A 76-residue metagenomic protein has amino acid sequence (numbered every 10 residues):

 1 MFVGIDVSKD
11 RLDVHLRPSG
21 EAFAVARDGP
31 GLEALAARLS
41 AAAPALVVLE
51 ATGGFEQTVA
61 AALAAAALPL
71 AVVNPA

Functional and structural regions predicted by a protein language model:
M1-A76: Phosphate- and other anionic-substrate recognition elements at nucleic-acid/protein interfaces
